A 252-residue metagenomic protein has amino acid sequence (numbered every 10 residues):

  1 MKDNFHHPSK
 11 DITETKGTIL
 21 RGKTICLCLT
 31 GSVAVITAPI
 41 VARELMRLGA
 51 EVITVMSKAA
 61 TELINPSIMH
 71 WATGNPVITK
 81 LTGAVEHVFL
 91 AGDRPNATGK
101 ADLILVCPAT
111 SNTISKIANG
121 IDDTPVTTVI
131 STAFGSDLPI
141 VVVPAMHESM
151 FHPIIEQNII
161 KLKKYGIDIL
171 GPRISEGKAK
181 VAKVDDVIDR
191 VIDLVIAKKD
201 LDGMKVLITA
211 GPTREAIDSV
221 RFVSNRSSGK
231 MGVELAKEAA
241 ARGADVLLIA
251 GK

Functional and structural regions predicted by a protein language model:
K2-G229, V233-K252: A cross-family phosphate/adenosyl-ligand binding-site feature
